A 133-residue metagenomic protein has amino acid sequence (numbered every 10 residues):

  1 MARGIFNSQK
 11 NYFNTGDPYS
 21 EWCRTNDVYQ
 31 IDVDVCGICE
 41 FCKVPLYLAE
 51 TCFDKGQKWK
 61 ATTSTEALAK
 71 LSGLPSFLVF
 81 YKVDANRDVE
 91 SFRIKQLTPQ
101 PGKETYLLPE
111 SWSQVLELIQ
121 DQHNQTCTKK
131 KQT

Functional and structural regions predicted by a protein language model:
M1-I31, D121-T133: Acidic-basic catalytic patches of nuclease active cores, encompassing PD-(D/E)XK and other metal-cofactor nuclease
V28, L48, D54-S64: Active-site-adjacent loop/helix micro-motif of nuclease/hydrolase catalytic cores
Q30-D32, V44-L46, K60, L71-G73: Short connector loops at helix/strand junctions that flank enzyme active sites, especially segments positioning acidic
V33-D54: Conserved catalytic cores of phosphodiester-cleaving nucleases, focusing on short active-site segments
V35, Y47, A69, L78-K82 (+1 more regions): Structured catalytic/translocation cores of nucleotide/phosphate-coupled proteins
G56-W59, R87-V89, P101-T105: Short, surface-exposed beta-strand/loop "edge" segments at domain boundaries and coil↔beta transitions
A69-Q96: Nucleic-acid nuclease catalytic cores
K95-T133: Helix-rich interaction surfaces within compact, conserved domain-sized segments that mediate assembly or partner
